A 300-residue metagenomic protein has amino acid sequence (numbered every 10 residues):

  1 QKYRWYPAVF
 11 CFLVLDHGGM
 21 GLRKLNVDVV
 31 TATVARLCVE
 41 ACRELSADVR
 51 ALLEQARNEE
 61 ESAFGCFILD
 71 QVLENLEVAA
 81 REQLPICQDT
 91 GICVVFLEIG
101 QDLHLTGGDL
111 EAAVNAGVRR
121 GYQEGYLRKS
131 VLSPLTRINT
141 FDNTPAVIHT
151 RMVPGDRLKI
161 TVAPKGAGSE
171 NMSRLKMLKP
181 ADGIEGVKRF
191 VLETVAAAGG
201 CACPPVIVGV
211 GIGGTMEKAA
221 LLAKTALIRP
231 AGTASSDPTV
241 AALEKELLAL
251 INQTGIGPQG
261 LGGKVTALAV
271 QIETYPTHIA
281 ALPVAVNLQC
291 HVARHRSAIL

Functional and structural regions predicted by a protein language model:
K2-F10: N-terminal amphipathic/hydrophobic targeting modules at extreme N-termini, encompassing cleavable Sec/SRP-type signal
F12-D16: Short, positively charged and aromatic/hydrophobic N-terminal segments
G21-V210, T215-L300: Non-transmembrane, aqueous-exposed alpha-helical and coiled segments at domain scale
